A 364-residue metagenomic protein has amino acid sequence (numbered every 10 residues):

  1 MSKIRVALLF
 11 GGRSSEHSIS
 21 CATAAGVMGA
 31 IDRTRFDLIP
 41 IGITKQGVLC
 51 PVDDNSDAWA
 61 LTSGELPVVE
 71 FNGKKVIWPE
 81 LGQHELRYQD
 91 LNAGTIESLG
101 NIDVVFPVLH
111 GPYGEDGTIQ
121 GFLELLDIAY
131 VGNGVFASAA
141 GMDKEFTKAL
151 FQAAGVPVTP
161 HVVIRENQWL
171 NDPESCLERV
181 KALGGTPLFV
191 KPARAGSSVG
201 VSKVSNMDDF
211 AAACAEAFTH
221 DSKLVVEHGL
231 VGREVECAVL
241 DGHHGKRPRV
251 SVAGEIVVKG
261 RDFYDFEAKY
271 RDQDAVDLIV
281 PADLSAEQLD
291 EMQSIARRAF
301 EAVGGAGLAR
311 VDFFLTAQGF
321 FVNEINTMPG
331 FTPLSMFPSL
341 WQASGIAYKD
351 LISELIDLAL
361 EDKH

Functional and structural regions predicted by a protein language model:
M1-F136, A140-F146, L150-A153, I164-E178 (+2 more regions): ATP-binding N-terminal substructure of ATP-dependent carboxylate-amine bond-forming enzymes
S2-R5, L9-R13, R33, D283-H364: ATP-dependent carboxylate activation and anion-phosphoryl transfer catalytic cores that bind Mg-ATP to form
L38, A129-Y130, V158, L188 (+2 more regions): Hydrophobic beta-strand scaffold residues
I39, L224, H228, V235-E236 (+1 more regions): A short glycine-rich, hydrophobically flanked beta-strand micro-motif that places a catalytic Asp/Glu for divalent metal
F151-Q152, V180-S198, D221-V231, V235: ATP-grasp fold ATP-binding core
V158-V163, P187-A212, E234-E236: Glycine-rich phosphate-binding loop of ATP-grasp-fold ATP-dependent ligases
S202-S294, F320-F321: Phosphate-binding site of ATP-dependent enzymes
